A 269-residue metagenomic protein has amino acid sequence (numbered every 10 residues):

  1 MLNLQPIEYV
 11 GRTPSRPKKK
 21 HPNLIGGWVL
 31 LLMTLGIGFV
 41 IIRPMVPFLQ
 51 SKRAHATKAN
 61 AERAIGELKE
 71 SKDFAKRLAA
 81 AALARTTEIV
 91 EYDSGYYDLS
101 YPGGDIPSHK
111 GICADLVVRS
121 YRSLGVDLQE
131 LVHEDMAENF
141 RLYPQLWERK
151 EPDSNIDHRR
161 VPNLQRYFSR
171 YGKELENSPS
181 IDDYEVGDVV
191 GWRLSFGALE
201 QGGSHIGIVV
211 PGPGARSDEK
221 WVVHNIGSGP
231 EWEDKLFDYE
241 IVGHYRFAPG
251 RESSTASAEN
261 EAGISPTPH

Functional and structural regions predicted by a protein language model:
M1-R12: N-terminal intrinsically disordered, acidic low-complexity segments at the extreme N-terminus
G11, N23, P44-Q165: N-terminal capping segments
T13-P14, K18, S265-T267: Short, basic, low-complexity termini and linkers enriched in Ser/Thr/Gly/Pro that act as targeting/leader peptides
S15-T34: N-terminal Sec-pathway targeting helices
T34-M45: Hydrophobic alpha-helical membrane-insertion segments, chiefly the h-region of N-terminal signal peptides
F74, A137-V223: ...with weaker cross-activation on analogous glycine-rich loops/strands in unrelated enzymes
E130-E134, L194-F196, I226-G227, A248: A mature extracytoplasmic/lumenal domain signature
S217-H269: Low-complexity, Gly/Ser/Thr/Pro-rich intrinsically disordered linker/tail segments
